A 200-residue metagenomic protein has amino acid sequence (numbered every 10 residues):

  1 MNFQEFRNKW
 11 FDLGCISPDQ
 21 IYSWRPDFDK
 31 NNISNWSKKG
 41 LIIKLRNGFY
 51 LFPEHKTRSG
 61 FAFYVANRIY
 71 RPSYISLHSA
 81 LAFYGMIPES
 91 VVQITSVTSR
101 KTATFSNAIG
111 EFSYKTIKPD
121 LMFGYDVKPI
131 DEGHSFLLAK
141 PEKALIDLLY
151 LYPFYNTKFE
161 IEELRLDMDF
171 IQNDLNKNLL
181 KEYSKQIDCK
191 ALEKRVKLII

Functional and structural regions predicted by a protein language model:
M1-P72: Short beta-edge/loop segments at beta->alpha junctions of small alpha/beta modules that act as binding/recognition
Q20, P53-I200: Nucleic-acid-binding surface
